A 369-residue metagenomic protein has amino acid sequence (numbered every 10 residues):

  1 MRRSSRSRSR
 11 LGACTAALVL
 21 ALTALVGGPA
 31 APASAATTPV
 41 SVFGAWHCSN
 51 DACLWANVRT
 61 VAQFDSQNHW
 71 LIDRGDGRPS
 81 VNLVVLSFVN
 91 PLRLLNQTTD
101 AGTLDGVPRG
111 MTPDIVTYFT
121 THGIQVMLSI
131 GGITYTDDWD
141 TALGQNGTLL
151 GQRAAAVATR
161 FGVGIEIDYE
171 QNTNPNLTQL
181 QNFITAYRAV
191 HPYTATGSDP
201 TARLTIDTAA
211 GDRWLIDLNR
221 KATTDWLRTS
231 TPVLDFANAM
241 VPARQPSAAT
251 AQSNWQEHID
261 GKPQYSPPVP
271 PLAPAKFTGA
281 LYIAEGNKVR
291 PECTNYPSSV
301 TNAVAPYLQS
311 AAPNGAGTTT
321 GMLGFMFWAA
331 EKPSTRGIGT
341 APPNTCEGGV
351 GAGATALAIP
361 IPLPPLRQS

Functional and structural regions predicted by a protein language model:
M1-A35: Secretory targeting and sorting signals
A36-S266, P271-V300, T320-M322, E331-P360: Chitinase-like catalytic core of GlcNAc-active glycosidases
F325-F327: Glycine-rich phosphate-binding active-site loops on the catalytic face of alpha/beta enzymes
P365-S369: Short, solvent-exposed mixed-charge patches
